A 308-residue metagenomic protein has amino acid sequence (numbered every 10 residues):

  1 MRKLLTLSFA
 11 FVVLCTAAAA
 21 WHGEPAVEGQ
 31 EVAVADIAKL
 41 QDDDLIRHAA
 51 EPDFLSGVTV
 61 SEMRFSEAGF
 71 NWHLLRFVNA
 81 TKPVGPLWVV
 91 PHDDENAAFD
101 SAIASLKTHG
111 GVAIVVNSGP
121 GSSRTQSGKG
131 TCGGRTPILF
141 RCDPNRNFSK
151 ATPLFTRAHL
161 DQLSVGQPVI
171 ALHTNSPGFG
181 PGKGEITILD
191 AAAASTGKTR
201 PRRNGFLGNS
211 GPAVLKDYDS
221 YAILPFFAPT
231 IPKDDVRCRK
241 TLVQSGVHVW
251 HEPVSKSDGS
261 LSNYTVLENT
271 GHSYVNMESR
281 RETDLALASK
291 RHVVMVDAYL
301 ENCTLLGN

Functional and structural regions predicted by a protein language model:
M1-L4: Positively charged n-region of N-terminal signal peptides that target proteins for export
S8-T16: Bacterial N-terminal signal peptides
W21-N308: Structured catalytic-domain cores with a bias toward divalent-metal coordination
